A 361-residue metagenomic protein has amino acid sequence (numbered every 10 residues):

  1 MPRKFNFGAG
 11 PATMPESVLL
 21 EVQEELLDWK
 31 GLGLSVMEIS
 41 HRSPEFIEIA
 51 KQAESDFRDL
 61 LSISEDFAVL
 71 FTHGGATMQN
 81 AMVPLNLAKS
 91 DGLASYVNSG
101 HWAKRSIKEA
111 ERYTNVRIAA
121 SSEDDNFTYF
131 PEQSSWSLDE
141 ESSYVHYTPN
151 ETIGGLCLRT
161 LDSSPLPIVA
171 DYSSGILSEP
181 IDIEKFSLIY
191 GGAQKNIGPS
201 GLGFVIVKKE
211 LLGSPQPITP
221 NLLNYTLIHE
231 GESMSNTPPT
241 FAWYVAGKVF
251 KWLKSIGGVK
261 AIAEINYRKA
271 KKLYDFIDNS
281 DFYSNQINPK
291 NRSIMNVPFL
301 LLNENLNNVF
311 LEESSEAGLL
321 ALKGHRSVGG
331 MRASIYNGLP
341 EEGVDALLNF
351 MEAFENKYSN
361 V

Functional and structural regions predicted by a protein language model:
M1-K4, E316, G329-V361: PLP-dependent enzyme catalytic core of the Aspartate aminotransferase-like
M1-S40: N-terminal "arm"/small-domain region of PLP-dependent enzymes with the aminotransferase-like
G31-Q79, N86, H101, E109: Conserved N-terminal alpha-helix of the aminotransferase class I/II PLP-enzyme fold
A88-K104: Conserved PLP-anchoring active-site segment centered on the Schiff-base-forming lysine
A110, S121-I176: Active-site phosphate-binding strand-loop segment of PLP-dependent enzymes
V169, I183-Q194, G203: Conserved active-site segment immediately N-terminal to the catalytic lysine that forms the internal aldimine
A193-Y274, N288, Y358-V361: Active-site C-terminal subdomain of aminotransferase-like
Y283-S314: Conserved PLP-binding catalytic core of the aspartate aminotransferase-like
